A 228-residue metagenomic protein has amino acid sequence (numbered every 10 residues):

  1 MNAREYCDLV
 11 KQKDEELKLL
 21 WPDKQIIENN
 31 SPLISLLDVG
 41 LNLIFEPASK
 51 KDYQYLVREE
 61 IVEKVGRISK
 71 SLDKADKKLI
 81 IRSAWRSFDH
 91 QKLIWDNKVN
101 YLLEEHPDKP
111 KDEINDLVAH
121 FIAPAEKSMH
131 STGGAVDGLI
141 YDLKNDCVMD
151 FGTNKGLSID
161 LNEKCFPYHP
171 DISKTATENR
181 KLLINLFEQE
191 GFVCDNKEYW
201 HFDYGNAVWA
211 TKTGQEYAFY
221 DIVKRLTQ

Functional and structural regions predicted by a protein language model:
M1-A84, D89-N196, W209-Q228: Extracytoplasmic cell-surface/polysaccharide-interacting catalytic and binding patches
Y199: Catalytic domains of cell-wall/extracellular-matrix polysaccharide-remodeling enzymes, centered on de-N-acetylation
F202: Conserved metal-phosphate-binding beta-hairpin within the catalytic cores of diverse ATP-dependent phosphoryl-transfer
